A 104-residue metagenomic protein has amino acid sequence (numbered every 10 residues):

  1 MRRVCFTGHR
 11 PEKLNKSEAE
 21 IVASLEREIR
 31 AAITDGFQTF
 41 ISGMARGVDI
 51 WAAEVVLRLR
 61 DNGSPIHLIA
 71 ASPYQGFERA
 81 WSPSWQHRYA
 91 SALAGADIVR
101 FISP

Functional and structural regions predicted by a protein language model:
M1-P104: Acidic/glycine-enriched connector segments
